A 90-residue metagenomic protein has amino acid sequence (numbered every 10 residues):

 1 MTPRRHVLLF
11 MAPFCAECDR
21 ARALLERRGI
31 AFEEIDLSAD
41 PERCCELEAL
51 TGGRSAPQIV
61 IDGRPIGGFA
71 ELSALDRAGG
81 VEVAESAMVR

Functional and structural regions predicted by a protein language model:
M1-E33: Local sequence-structure signature of Cys/Sec-based thiol-disulfide redox active-site neighborhoods
A16, E42, G67: Short alpha-helical
D19-R20, C45, A70: Generic recognition of short, well-ordered alpha-helical segments
R22-L24, G29, A49, A74-G80: Non-catalytic interaction surface on structured domains
E33-I35, R64: Structural signal for short hydrophobic segments within the conserved structured cores of catalytic domains across
D36-R54, V83-A87: Thioredoxin-like thiol-disulfide oxidoreductase module
I61-R90: Non-catalytic, surface beta->alpha helical segment in thiol-disulfide oxidoreductase systems
